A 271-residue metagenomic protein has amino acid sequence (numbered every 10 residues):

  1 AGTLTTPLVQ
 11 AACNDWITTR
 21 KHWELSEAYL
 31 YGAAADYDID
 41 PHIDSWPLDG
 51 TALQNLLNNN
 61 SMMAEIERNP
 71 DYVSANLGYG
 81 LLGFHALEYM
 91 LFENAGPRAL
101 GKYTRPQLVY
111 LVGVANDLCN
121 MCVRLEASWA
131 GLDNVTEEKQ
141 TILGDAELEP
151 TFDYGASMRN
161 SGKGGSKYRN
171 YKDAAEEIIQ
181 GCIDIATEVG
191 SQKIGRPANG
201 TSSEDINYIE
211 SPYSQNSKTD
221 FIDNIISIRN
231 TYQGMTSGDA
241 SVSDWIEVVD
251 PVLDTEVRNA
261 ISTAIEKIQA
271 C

Functional and structural regions predicted by a protein language model:
A1-C271: Mature extracytoplasmic or organellar-lumen-exposed domains after removal of signal/transit peptides
